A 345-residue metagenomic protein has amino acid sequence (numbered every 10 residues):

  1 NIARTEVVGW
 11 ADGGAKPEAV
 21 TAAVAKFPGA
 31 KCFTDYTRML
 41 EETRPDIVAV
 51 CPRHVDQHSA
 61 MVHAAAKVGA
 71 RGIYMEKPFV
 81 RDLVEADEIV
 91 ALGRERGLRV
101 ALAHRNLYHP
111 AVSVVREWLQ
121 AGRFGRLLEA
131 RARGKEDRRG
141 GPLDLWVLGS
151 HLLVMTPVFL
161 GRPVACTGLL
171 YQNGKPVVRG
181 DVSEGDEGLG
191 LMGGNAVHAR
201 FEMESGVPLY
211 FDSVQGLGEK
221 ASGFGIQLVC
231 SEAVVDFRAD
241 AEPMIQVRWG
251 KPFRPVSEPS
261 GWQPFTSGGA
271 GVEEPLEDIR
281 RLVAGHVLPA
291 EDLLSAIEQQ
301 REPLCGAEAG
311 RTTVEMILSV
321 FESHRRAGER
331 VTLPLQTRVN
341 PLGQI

Functional and structural regions predicted by a protein language model:
N1-F27, C51: N-terminal Rossmann-like dinucleotide-binding module
T5-V7, A70, L127, P163: Core-facing hydrophobic residues within beta-strands of well-ordered domains
K31-D35: Short acidic-hydrophobic, aromatic-tinged amphipathic segments that line or gate anion-handling sites
E42, I47, S59-Y108, G122: Beta-strand-loop-alpha-helix segment that lines the small-molecule cofactor/substrate pocket of alpha/beta enzymes
R44, P52-H54, S213: Short glycine-/small-residue-rich Rossmann-like dinucleotide-binding loops
A103-H109, S113-V114, W118-G140, L152 (+2 more regions): NAD(P)-dependent dehydrogenases' Rossmann-like dinucleotide-binding region
S150-P252, V287-P303, L318-V320, L335-I345: Contiguous beta-strand/loop segments that form the cofactor/metal-binding neighborhood of enzyme cores
V256-I345: C-terminal helical cap and adjacent loop that interface with cofactors, partners, or active-site loops
